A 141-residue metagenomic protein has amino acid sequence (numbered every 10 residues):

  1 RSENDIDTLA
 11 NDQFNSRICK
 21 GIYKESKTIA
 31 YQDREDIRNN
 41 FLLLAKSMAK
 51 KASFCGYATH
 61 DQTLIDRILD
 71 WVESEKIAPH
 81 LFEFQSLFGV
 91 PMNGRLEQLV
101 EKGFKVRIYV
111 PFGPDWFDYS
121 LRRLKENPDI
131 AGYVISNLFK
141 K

Functional and structural regions predicted by a protein language model:
R1-K141: Positively charged, amphipathic and often flexible ligand-engagement surfaces
